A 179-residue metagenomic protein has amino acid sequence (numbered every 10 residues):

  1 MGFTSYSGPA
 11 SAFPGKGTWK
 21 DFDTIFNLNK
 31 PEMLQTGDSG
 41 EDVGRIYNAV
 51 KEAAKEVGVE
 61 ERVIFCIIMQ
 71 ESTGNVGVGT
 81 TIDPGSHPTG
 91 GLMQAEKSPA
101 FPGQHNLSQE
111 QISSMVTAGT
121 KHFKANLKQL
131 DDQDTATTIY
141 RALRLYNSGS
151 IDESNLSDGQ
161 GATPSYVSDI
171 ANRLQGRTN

Functional and structural regions predicted by a protein language model:
M1-G44, K55-V57, S98-N179: Non-catalytic cell-wall polysaccharide-engagement segments
V50: Aromatic/hydrophobic pocket-lining residues that form π-stacking "cages" and hydrophobic walls in ligand
V59-E61: Helix N-cap / loop-to-helix initiation motif
V63-M69, G91-A95, A142-L145: Structural recognition of the beta-strand scaffold that forms the well-ordered cores of secreted hydrolase catalytic
S72: Glycine-rich His-Gly loop
G79-P102: Short, surface-exposed glycine/acidic/tryptophan-bearing loops
